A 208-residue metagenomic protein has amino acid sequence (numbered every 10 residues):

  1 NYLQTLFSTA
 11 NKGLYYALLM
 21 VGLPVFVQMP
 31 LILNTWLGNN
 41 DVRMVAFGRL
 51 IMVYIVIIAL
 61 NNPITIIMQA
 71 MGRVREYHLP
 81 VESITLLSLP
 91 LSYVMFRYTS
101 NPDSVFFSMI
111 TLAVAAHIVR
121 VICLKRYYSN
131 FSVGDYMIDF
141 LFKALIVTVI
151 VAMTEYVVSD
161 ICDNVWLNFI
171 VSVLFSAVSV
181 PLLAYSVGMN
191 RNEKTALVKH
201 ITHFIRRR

Functional and structural regions predicted by a protein language model:
N1-V81, H200: Specific pore-lining/lateral-gate transmembrane helices of multi-pass inner-membrane transport and insertion machines
Y15, L19, M52-V56, L60 (+8 more regions): Residue-level signature of the transmembrane alpha-helical core of multi-pass small-molecule transporters
G22, A59, T85-L89, V114-V121 (+3 more regions): Hydrophobic transmembrane alpha-helices of multi-pass small-molecule transporters
V25, I66, S92, F96 (+5 more regions): Structural signal for membrane-spanning alpha-helices in multi-pass inner-membrane proteins, emphasizing helix cores
R43-F47, N101-V105, Y136-A144, V165-A177: Residue-level signature of transmembrane alpha-helical entry/exit and packing/kink sites in multi-pass membrane
I64-G72, I122-I138: Alpha-helical transmembrane segments
R75, E82-I118, R126, F131 (+1 more regions): Membrane-interface helix-loop junctions in multi-pass transport and translocation proteins
Y128-V133, E155-R208: Membrane-proximal transmembrane or re-entrant/amphipathic helices at the cytosolic face
